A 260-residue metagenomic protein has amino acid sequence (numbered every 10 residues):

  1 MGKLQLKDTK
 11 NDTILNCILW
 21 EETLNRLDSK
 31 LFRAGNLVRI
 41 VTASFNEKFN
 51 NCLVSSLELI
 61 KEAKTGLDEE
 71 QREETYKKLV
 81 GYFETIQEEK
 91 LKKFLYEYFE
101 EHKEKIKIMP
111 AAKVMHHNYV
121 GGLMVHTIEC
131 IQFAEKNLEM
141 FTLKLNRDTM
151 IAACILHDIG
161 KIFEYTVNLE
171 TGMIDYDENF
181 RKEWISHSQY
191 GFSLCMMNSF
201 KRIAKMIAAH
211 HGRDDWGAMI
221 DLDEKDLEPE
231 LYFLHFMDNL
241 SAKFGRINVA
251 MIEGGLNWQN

Functional and structural regions predicted by a protein language model:
M1-E21: OB-fold (S1/OB) nucleic-acid-binding surfaces
E22-I40: Short nucleic-acid-contacting surface segments enriched for D/E, G, S/T with interspersed K/R
V41-A43, V120: Metal-centered catalytic cores of metalloenzymes
S44-E70: OB-fold/S1-family single-stranded nucleic acid-binding modules
I60-N179: Acidic/His-rich, divalent-metal-binding segments that scaffold phosphate/diphosphate chemistry
M150-C154, N179-K182, Q189-G255: Histidine/acidic-rich helix-loop-helix segments that form or flank divalent-metal centers in metalloenzyme catalytic
N168, G172, S186, Y190-F192: Active-site pocket-lining segment
